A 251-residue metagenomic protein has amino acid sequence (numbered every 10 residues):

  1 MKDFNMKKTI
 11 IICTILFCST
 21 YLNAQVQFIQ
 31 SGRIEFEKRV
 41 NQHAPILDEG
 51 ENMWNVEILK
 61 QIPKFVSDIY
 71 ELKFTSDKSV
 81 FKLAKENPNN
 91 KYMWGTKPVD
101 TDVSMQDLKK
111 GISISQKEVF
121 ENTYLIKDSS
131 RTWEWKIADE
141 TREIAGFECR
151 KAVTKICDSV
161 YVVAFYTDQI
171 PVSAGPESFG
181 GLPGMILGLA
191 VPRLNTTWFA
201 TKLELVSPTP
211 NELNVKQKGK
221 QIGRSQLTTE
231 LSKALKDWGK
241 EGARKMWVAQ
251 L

Functional and structural regions predicted by a protein language model:
M1-I29, A249-L251: Bacterial Sec-dependent N-terminal signal peptides
V26-L251: Extended soluble regions of mature proteins
